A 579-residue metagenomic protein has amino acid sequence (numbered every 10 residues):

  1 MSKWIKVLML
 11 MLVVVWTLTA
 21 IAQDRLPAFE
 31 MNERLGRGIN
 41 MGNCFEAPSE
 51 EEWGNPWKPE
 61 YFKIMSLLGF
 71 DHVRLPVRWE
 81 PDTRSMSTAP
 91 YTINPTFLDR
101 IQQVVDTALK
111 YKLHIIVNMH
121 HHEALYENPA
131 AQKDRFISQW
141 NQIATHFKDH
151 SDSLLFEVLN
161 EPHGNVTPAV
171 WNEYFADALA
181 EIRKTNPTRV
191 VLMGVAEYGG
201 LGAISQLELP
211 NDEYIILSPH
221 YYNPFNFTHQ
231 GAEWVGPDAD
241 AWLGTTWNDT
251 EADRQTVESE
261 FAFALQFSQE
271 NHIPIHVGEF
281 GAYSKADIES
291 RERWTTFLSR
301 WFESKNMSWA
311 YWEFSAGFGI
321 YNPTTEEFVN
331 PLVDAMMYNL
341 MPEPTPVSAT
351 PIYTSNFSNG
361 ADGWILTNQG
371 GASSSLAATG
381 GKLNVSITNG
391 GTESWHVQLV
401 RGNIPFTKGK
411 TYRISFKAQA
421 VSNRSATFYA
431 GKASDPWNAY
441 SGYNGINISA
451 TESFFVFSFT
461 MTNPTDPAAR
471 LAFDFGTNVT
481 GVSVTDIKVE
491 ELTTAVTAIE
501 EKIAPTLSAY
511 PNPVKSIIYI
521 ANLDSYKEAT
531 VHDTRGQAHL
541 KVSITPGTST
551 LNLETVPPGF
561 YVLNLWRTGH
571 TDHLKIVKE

Functional and structural regions predicted by a protein language model:
A28, R34, M41, T345-G370: Extracellular carbohydrate-recognition regions
I137-E251, E258-A282, S304-K305: Active-site region of glycoside hydrolase catalytic domains
D287-P351: Aromatic-rich peripheral "rim/lid" segments of glycoside hydrolase catalytic domains that contact and position glycan
S348-I352, E490-Y510: Residue-level detector of functionally pivotal "anchor" positions at catalytic/ligand-binding pockets or at interdomain
S355-F357, L399-A426, F455-F459, I487: Extra-cytoplasmic beta-strand recognition segments
F357, F428-G431, F454-K488: Extracellular beta-strand ligand-recognition surfaces/modules
S373-E393: Short carbohydrate-recognition loop motifs
E500-E579: C-terminal outer-membrane/trafficking sorting elements
